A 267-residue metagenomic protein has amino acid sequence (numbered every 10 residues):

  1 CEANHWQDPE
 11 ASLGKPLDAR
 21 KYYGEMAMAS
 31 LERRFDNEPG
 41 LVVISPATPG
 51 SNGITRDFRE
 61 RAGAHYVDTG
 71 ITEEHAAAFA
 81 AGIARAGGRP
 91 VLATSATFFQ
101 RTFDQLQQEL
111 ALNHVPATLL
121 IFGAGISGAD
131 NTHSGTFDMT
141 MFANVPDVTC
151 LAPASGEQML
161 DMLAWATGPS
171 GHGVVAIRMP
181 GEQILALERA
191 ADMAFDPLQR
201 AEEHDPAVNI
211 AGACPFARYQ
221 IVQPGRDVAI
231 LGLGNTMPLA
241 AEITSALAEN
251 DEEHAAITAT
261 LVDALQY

Functional and structural regions predicted by a protein language model:
C1-E10, V148-Y267: Glycine-rich ThDP/TPP pyrophosphate-binding loop and its adjacent helix/strand module within ThDP-dependent enzymes
C1-V174, R178, Q183-L185, E203: Thiamine diphosphate
